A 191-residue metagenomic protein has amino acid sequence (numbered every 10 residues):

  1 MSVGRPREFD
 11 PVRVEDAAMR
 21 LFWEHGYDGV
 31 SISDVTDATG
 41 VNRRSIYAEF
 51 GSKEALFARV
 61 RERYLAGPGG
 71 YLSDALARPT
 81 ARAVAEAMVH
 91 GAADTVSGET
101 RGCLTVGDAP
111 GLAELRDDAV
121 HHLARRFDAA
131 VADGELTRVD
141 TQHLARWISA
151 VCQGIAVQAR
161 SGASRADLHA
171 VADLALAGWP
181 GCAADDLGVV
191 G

Functional and structural regions predicted by a protein language model:
M1-F9, A183-G191: N-terminal intrinsically disordered/low-complexity leader segments
S2, R13, A17-A55, R59: Helix-turn-helix
R5-E8, M19, S33-T36, E49 (+5 more regions): Recognition helices and adjacent regulatory flanks at domain boundaries
K53, V60, Y64, P68 (+4 more regions): Hydrophobic/aromatic residues within well-ordered alpha-helical segments
R59, G69-R101, L144-I148: Hydrophobic alpha-helical connector segments
G69, G111-D133, Q142-R146, A170-D173: Amphipathic alpha-helical packing segments from all-alpha helical-bundle domains
T95, A129, S149-D167, G178-L187: Amphipathic C-terminal alpha-helical segment
